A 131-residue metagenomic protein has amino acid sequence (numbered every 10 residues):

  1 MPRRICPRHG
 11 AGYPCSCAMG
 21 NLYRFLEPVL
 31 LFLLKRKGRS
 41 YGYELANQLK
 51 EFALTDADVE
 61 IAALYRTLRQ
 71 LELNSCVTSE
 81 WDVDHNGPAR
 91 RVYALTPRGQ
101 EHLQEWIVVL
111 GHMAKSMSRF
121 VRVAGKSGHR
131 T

Functional and structural regions predicted by a protein language model:
P2-M19: Short, Lys/Arg-enriched N-terminal segment that forms or immediately precedes the first helix of a structured domain
R3, G12, E101-T131: Amphipathic alpha-helical dimerization/coiled-coil segments that flank or bridge DNA-binding/regulatory modules
A18, D82-D84: Short, solvent-exposed loop/turn elements at beta->coil junctions and helix N-caps that rim active or binding pockets
A18-A63: N-terminal helix-turn-helix DNA-binding core of bacterial DNA-binding proteins
L64-L71: Basic amphipathic alpha-helical segments that dock to polyanions
S75: Glycine-centered, phosphate/nucleic-acid-interacting loop/turn motifs that mediate DNA/RNA or nucleotide
S79: Short beta-strand "wing" residues that participate in macromolecule-binding interfaces
H85-I107: Basic, amphipathic "hinge/linker" alpha-helix immediately C-terminal to the N-terminal HTH DNA-binding motif
